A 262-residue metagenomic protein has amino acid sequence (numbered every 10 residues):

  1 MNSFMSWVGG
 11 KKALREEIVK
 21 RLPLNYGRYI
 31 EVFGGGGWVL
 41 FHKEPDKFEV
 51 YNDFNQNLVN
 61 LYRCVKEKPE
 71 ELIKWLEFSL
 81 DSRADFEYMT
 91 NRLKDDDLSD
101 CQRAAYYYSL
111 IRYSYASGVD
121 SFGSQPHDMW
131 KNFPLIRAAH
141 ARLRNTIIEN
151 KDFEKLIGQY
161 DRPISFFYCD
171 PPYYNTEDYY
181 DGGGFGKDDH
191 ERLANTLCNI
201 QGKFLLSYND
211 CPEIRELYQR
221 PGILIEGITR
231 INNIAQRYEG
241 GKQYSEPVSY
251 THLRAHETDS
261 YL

Functional and structural regions predicted by a protein language model:
M1-L14, K20-L24, K66-G182, C211: SAM-dependent nucleic-acid methyltransferase catalytic core
Y26-Y29, K47-F48, L143-T146, C198-F204: Short active-site oxyanion
R28-Y88: SAM cofactor-binding core of SAM-dependent methyltransferases, primarily the Rossmann-like beta-alpha-beta module
V32-F33, N52-D53, E149-K151, C169 (+1 more regions): Short His-Asn-centered micro-motif
G35, Y62, Y108, F204 (+1 more regions): A residue-level signal for conserved active-site and pocket-lining positions in enzyme catalytic cores
L40-P45, Q159-Y160, I214-R220: Short loop/helix-cap segments at secondary-structure boundaries that form the rim of catalytic
P163-V248: Conserved acidic-Pro-Pro-aromatic motif
T251-T258: Conserved small/polar residues in nucleotide/adenosyl-binding loops
